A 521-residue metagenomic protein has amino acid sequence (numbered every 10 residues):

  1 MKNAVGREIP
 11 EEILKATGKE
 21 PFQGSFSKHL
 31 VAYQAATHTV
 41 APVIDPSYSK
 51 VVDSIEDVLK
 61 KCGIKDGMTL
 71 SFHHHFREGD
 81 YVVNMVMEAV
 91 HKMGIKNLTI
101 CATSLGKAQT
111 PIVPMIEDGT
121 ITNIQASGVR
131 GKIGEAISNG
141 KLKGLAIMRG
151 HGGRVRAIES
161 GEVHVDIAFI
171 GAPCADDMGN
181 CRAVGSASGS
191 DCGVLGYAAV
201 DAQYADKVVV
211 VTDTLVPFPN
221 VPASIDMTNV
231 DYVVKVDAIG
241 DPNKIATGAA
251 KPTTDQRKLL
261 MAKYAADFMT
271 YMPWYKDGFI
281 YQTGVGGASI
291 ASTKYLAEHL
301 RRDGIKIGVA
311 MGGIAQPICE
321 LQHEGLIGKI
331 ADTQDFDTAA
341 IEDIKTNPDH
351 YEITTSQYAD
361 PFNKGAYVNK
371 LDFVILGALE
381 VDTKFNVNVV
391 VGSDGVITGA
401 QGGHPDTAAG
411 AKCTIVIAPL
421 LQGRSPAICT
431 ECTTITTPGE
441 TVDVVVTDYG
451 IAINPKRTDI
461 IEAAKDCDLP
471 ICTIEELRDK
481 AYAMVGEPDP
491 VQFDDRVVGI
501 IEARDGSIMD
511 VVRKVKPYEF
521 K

Functional and structural regions predicted by a protein language model:
M1-K521: Conserved alpha/beta enzyme-core scaffold
